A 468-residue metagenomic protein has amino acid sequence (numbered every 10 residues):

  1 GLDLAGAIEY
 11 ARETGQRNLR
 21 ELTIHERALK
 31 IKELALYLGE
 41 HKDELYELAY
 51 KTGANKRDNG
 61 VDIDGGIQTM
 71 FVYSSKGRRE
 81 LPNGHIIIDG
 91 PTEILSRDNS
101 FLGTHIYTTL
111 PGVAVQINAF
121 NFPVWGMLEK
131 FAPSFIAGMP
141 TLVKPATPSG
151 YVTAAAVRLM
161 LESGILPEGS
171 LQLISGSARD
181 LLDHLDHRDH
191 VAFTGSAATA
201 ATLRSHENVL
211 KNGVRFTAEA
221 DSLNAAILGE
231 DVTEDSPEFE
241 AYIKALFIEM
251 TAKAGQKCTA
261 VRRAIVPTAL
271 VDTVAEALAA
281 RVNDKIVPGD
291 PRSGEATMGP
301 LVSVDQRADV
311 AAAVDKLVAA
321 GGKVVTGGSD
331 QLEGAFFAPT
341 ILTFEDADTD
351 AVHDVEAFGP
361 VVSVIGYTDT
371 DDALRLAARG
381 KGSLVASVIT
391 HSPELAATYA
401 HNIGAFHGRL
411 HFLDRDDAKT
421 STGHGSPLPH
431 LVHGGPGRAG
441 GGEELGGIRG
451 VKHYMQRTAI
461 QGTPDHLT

Functional and structural regions predicted by a protein language model:
G1, G15-R20, L95, V115-Q116 (+6 more regions): Short, well-ordered beta-strand elements within core beta-sheets of diverse protein domains
G1, I24, L29, I165-E168 (+6 more regions): Conserved C-terminal structural/oligomerization subdomain of aldehyde/semialdehyde dehydrogenase
G1-D98, A146, D284, Y399-A405: N-terminal Rossmann-like NAD(P)+-binding subdomain of aldehyde/semialdehyde dehydrogenases
H25-K32, G60-Q68, A296, P300 (+3 more regions): An alpha-helix initiation/capping motif
Y37, E162-G164, R188-H190, T199-D348 (+4 more regions): ALDH superfamily catalytic-core signature
M70, T153-A156, H184-L185, L203 (+3 more regions): Hydrophobic packing residues within well-ordered alpha-helices of enzyme cores
L81-E240, E295, Y367, T420 (+1 more regions): Rossmann-like NAD(P) dinucleotide-binding subdomain of oxidoreductase/dehydrogenase enzymes
P140, K323, S383: Residue-level detector of anion-binding/catalytic polar loops
